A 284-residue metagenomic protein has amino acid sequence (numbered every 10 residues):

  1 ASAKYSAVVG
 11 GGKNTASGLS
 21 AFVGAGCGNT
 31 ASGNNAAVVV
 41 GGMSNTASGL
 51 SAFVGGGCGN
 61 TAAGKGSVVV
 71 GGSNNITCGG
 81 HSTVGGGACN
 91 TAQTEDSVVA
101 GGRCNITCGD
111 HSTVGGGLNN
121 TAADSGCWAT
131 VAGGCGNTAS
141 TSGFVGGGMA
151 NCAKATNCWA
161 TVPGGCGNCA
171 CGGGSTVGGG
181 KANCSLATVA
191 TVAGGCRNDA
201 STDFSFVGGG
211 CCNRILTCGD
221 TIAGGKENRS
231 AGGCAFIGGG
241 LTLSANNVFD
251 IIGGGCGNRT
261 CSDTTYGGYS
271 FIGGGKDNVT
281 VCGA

Functional and structural regions predicted by a protein language model:
A1-A284: Periodic small-residue-enriched repeat registers in elongated scaffold domains
